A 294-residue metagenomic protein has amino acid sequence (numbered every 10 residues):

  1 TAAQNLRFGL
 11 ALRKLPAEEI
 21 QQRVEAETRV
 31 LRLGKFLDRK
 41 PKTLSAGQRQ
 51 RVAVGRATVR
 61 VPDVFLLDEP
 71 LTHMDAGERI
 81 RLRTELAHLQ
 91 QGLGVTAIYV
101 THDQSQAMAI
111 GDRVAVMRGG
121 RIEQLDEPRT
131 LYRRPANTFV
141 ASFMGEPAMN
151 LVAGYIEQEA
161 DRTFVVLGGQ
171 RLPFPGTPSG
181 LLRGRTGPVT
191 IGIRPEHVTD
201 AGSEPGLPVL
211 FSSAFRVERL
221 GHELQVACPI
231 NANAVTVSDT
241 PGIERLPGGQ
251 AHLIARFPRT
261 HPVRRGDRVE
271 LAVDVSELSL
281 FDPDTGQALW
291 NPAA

Functional and structural regions predicted by a protein language model:
T1-F143: ABC ATPase nucleotide-binding domains
E25, M108-D112, G119-E123, P147-A148 (+3 more regions): Short low-complexity stretches enriched in small and charged residues
S105, R129, T138, N150 (+3 more regions): Glycine-centered loop/turn positions within well-structured domains that cap or flank conserved ligand/cofactor-binding
G119, A153, L278: Conserved coupling/switch loops of ABC nucleotide-binding domains, chiefly the family-specific signature
R134-I156, G192: C-terminal boundary and immediately downstream tail of ABC-type ATPase nucleotide-binding domains
E159-A294: Non-catalytic connector elements of ABC transporters
